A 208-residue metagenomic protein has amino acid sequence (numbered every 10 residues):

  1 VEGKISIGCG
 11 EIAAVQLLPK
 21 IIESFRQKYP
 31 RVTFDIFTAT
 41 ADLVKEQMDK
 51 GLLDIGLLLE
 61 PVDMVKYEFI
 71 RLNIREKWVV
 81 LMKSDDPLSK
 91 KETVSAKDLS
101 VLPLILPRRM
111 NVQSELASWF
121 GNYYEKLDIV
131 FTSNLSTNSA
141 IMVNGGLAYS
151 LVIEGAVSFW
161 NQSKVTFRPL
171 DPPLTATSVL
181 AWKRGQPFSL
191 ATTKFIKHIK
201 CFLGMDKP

Functional and structural regions predicted by a protein language model:
E2-M64, T132-L135: Central regulatory/effector-binding core of bacterial HTH transcription factors
K4-G8, G56, L81, I105 (+2 more regions): Short, well-ordered beta-strand segments
I7, M48-D49, L99, A140-L147 (+1 more regions): Hydrophobic residues within well-ordered alpha-helices
A13, L17, T166-P208: A late-sequence structural motif
K20-S24, A41-W78, M82, S118 (+2 more regions): Short beta-strand-centered segments that line the small-molecule binding cleft or hinge of alpha/beta clamshell
L59, L102-Y124, F188-T192, I196 (+1 more regions): Secondary-structure junction motif
E60-P61, S84, N111, E154-A156 (+1 more regions): Short secondary-structure boundary segments
E68-R109, T175-F188, K200-G204: Hydrophobic/proline-rich hinge and linker segments of small-molecule sensing/allosteric domains, predominantly
